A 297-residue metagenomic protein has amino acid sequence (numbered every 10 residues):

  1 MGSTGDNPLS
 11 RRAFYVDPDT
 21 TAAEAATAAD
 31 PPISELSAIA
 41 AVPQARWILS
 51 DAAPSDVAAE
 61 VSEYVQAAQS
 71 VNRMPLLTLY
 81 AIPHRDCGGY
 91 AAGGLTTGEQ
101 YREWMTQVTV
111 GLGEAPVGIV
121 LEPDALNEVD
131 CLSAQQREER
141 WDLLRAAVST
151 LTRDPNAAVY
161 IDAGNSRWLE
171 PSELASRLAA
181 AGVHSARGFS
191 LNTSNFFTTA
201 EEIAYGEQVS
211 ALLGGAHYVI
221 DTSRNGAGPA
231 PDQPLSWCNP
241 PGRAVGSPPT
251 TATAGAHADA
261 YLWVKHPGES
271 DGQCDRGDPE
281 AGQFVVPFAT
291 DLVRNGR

Functional and structural regions predicted by a protein language model:
M1-D6: C-terminal region of N-terminal signal peptides and the immediate post-cleavage residues of exported proteins
N7-G111, H266-L292: N-terminal carbohydrate-binding/catalytic regions of secreted carbohydrate-active enzymes
P18-A40, S166-V286: Surface-exposed substrate-engagement region within the catalytic domains of secreted or surface-exposed extracellular
Q44-A53, A91-T96, L126-R137, Y160-A163 (+1 more regions): Surface-exposed cleft-lining segments at the edges of enzyme active sites
R46, N72-L76, P116-V120, N156-Y160 (+3 more regions): Structural preference for beta-strand elements that scaffold enzyme active sites
A58-V65, Q69, R102-T109, W141-V148 (+2 more regions): Extracytoplasmic/secreted envelope proteins and their assembly/folding machinery, especially bacterial periplasmic
Q66-S70, V110-G113, V148-N156, S176-V183 (+1 more regions): Sec-exported extracytoplasmic/periplasmic mature domains
A91-A115, P123-A157, P171: Active-site cleft segment of glycoside hydrolase catalytic domains centered on the general acid/base Glu
